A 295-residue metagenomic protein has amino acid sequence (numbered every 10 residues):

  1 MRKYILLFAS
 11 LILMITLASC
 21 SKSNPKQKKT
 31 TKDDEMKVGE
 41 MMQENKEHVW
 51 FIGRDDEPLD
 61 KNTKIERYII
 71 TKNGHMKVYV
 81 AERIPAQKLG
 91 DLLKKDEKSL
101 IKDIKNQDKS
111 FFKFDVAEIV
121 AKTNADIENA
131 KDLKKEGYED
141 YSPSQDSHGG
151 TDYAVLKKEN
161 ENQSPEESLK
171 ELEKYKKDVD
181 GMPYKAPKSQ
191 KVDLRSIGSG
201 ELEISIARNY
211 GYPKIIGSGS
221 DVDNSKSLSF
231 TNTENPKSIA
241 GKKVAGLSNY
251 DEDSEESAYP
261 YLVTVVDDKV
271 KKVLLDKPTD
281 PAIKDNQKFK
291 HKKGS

Functional and structural regions predicted by a protein language model:
R2-S10: Sec-dependent signal peptide recognition, specifically the positively charged N-region followed immediately by
I15-S19: C-terminal motif of bacterial Sec signal peptides marking the signal peptidase cleavage site
S21-N24: Bacterial signal peptide processing site
Q27-S295: Mature, Sec-exported extracytoplasmic domains of Gram-positive
